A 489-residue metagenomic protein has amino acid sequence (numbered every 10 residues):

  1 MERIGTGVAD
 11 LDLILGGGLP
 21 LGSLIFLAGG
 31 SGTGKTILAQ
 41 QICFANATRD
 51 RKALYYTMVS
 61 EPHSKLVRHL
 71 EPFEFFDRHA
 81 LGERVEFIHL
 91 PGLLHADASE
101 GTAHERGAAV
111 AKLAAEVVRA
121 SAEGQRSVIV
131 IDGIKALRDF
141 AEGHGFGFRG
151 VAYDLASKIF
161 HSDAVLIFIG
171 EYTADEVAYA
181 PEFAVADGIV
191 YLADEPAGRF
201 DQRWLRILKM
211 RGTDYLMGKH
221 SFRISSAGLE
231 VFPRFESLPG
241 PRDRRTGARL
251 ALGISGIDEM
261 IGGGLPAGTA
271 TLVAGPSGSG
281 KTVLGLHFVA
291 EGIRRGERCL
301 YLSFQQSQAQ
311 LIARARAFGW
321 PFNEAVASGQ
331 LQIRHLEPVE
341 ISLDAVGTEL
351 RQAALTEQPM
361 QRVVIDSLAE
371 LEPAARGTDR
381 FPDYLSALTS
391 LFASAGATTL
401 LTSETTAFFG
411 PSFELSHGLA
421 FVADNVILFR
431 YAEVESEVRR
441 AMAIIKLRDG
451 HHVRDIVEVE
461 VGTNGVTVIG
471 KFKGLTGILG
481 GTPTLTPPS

Functional and structural regions predicted by a protein language model:
M1-E2, A115, E123, D194-S255 (+3 more regions): Conserved P-loop NTPase
I4-V8, D12, L21, T36 (+15 more regions): Amphipathic alpha-helical transducer elements in NTP-driven molecular machines
I14-A80, M260-F322: Walker A/P-loop NTP-binding active-site region of P-loop NTPases, recognizing the glycine-rich GxxxxGKT/S
G22, R49-K52, G82-V85, S162-A164 (+10 more regions): Short glycine-/polar-rich loops that comprise or flank the Walker A/P-loop and associated switch/sensor motifs
I25, L54-Y56, E86-I88, I167 (+6 more regions): Hydrophobic/aromatic beta-strand patches that form the interior of the parallel beta-sheet core in alpha/beta enzyme
R51-D139, E297-D379: Conserved inter-motif catalytic segment of the P-loop NTP-binding fold
V59-S64, P72, P91-A96, K135-L137 (+15 more regions): Conserved nucleotide-binding/hydrolysis micro-motifs of P-loop NTPases
T102-V185, I189, E340-V438: P-loop NTPase motor core
